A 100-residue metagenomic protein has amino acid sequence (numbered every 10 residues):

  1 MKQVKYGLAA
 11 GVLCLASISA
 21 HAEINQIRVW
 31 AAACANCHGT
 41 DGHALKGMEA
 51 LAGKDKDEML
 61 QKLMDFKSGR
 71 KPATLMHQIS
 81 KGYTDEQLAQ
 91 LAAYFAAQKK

Functional and structural regions predicted by a protein language model:
M1-L8: Bacterial N-terminal signal peptides that target proteins for export
A9-V12, A35: Short N-terminal leader segment in a subset of presequences, especially plant chloroplast and some mitochondrial
G11, S68, K81-K100: C-terminal capping alpha-helices of c-type cytochrome domains
C14-A31, G47-E49, L60, D65 (+1 more regions): Electrostatic cytochrome c docking/interface patches
I27, D41-K71, H77-Y83: Gly/Gly-Pro-rich "capping" loops immediately C-terminal to redox-active cysteine motifs in periplasmic/lumenal
A32-T40, L91: The canonical Cys-X-X-Cys-His
